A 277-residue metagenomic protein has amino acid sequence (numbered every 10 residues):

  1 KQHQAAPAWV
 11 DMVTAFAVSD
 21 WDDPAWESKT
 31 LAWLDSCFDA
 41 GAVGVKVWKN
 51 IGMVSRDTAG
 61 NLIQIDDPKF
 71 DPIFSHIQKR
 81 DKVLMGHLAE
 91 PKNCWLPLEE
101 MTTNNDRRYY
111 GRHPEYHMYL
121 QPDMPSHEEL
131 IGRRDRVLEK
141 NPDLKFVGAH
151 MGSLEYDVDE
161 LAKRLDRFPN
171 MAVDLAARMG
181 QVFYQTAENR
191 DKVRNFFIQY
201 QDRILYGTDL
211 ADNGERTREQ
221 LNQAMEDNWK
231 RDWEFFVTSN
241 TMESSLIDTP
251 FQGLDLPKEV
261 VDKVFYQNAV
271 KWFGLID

Functional and structural regions predicted by a protein language model:
Q2-M118, M179: Active-site gating/metal-coordination segments in enzymes
M118, P122, H127-R136, N141-D277: H/E-rich (His + Asp/Glu) clusters that bind or coordinate divalent metals
